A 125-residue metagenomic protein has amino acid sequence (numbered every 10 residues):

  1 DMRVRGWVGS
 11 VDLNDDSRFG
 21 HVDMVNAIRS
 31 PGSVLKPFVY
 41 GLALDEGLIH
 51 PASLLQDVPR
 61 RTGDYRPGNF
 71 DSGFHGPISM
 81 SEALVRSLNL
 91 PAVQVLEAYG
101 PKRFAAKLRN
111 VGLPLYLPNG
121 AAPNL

Functional and structural regions predicted by a protein language model:
D1-R18, V111: A short, well-structured edge-of-sheet supersecondary motif
M2, V22-M24, I28-L55, A83: Active-site SXXK
R5, D16, I28, S72 (+1 more regions): Short glycine- and Lys/Arg-enriched binding-loop motifs that mark or flank ligand-binding interfaces
W7-S10, H21, S33, P77: Gly/Ser/Thr-rich helix-start
N14-D15, L44-A52, P114-L117: Secondary-structure transition/capping motifs at alpha-helix termini and the adjoining loop/turn into the next element
S17-V25, N119-P123: Glycine/charged-rich beta-loop-alpha catalytic/anionic-binding loops adjacent to active sites
V39, A43-L44, R60, R109 (+1 more regions): Hydrophobic alpha-helix feature that most strongly marks membrane-spanning transmembrane helices and their immediate
I49-A105, N110, G120-L125: Conserved catalytic neighborhood of penicillin-recognizing serine enzymes
